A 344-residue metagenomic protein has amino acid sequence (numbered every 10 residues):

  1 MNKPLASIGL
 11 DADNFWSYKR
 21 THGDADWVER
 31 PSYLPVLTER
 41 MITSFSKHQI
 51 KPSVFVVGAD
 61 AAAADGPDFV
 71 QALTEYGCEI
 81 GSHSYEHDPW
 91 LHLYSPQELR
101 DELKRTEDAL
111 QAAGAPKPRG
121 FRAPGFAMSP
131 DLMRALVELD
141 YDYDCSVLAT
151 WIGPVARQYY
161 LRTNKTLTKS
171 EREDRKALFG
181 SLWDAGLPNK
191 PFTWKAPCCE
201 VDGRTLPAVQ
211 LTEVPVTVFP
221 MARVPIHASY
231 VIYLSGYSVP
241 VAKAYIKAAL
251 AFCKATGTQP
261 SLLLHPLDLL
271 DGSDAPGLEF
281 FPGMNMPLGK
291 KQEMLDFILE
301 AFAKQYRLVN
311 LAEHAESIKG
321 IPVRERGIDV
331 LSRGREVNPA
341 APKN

Functional and structural regions predicted by a protein language model:
M1-Y76: Active-site beta->alpha N-cap acidic-glycine motif
D11, F45, I80-H83, T106 (+5 more regions): Conserved, mostly hydrophobic/aromatic
A25-S32, F55-A59, H87-L99, P118-R119 (+3 more regions): The substrate-binding groove and active-site-proximal loops of carbohydrate-active enzymes, especially glycoside
M41-I50, Y76, A109-P116, V201-Q210 (+2 more regions): A structural motif corresponding to the C-terminal end of an alpha-helix and its immediate exit/capping segment
K47-Q49, Y233-N344: C-terminal domain-boundary segment and adjacent tail
H48-L132, Y141-R157, V209, V218-P220: Metal-dependent polysaccharide deacetylase catalytic core of the NodB/CE4 family, i.e., the active-site-bearing domain
L91, V155-Y160, I226-H227, G272-F280 (+1 more regions): Histidine/acidic-residue-rich catalytic or RNA/ligand-binding cores of hydrolases and nuclease-related proteins
A115-P116, A123-G257, K343: Active-site-adjacent pocket scaffolds in enzyme catalytic domains
